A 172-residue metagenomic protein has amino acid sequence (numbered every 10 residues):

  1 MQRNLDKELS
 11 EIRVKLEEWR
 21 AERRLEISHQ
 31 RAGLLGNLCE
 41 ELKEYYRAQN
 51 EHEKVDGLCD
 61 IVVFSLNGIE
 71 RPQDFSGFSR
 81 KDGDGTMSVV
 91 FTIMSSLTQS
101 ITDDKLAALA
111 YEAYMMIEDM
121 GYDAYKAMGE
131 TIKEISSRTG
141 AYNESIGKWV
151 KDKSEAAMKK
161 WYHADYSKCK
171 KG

Functional and structural regions predicted by a protein language model:
M1-G172: Flexible "arm" and connector segments at domain edges
